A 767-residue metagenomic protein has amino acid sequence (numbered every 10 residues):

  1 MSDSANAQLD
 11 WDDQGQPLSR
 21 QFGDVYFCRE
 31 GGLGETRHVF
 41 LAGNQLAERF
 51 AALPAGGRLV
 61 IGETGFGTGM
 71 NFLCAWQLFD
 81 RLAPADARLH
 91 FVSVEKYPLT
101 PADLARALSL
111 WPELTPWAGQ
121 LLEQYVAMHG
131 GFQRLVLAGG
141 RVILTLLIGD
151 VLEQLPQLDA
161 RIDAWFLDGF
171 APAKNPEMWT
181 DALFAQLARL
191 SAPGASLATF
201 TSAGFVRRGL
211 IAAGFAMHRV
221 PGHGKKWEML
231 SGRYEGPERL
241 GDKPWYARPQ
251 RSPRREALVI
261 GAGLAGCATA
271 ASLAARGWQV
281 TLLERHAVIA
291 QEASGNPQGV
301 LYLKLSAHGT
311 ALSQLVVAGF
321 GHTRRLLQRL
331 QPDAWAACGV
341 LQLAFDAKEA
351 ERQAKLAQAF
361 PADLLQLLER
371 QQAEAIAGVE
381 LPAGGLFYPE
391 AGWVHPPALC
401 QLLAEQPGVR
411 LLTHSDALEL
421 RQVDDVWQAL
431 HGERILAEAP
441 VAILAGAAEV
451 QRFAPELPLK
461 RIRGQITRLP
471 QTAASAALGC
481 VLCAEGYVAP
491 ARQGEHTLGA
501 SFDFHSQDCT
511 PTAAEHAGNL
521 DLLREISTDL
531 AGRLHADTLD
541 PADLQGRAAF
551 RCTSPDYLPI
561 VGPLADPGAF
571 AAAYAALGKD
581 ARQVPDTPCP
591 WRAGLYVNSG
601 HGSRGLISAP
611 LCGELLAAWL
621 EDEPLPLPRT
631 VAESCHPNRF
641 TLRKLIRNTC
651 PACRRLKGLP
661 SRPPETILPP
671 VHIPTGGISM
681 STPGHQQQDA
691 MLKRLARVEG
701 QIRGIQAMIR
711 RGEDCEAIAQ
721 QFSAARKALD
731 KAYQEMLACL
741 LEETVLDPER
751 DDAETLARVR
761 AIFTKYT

Functional and structural regions predicted by a protein language model:
R106-P156: S-adenosyl-L-methionine
T115-A118, A307-H308, D333-Q342, R370-A404 (+2 more regions): Helix-loop-beta segment of a Rossmann-like dinucleotide-binding subdomain
T180-P193: A short glycine-rich, Lys/Arg-flanked "PGG" loop and its adjoining helix->strand segment in the class I
A198, H308-G319, L343-E349, L386-L402 (+2 more regions): Short beta-strand to alpha-helix junction loop
E238-P253, L258-I260, L264-R276, R285 (+4 more regions): Active-site substrate-recognition segment that forms the wall of the catalytic cavity or substrate channel
Q298-I376: Dinucleotide-binding Rossmann-like beta1-alpha1 core, especially the glycine-rich loop that anchors the ADP
F387-G432, A437, V441, A445: Helical element adjacent to the flavin cofactor pocket in flavoenzyme catalytic cores
A536-P664: C-terminal catalytic lobe of FAD-dependent flavoproteins
